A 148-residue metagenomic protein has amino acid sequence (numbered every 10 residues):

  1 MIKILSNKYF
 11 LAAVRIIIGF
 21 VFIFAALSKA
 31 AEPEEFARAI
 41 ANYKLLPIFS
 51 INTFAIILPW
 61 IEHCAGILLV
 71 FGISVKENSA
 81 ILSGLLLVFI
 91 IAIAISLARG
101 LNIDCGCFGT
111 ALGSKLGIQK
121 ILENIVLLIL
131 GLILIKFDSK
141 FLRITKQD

Functional and structural regions predicted by a protein language model:
M1-A31, F71-D148: Extended, low-polarity transmembrane helix blocks
K8-L11, A37-I40, H63-A65: Short hydrophobic/aromatic-rich motifs at helix boundaries and adjacent loops
A25-L58: Solvent-exposed, well-ordered loop and adjacent helix/strand elements within mature globular domains that form
A41, I67-L68, L101-N102: Short, motif-level signal for alpha-helix interfacial/capping segments enriched in acidic residues and aromatics/proline
T53-F71: Hydrophobic alpha-helical transmembrane segments
